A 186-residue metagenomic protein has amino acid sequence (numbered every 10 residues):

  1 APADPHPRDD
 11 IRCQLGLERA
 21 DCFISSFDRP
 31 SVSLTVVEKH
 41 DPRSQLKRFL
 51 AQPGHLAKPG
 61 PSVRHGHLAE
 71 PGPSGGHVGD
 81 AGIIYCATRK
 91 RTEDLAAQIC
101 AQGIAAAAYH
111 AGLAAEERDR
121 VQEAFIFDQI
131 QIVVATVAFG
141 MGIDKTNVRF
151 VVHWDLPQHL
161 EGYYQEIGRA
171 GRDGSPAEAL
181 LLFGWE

Functional and structural regions predicted by a protein language model:
A1-E186: Helicase motor core with emphasis on the C-terminal RecA-like subdomain
